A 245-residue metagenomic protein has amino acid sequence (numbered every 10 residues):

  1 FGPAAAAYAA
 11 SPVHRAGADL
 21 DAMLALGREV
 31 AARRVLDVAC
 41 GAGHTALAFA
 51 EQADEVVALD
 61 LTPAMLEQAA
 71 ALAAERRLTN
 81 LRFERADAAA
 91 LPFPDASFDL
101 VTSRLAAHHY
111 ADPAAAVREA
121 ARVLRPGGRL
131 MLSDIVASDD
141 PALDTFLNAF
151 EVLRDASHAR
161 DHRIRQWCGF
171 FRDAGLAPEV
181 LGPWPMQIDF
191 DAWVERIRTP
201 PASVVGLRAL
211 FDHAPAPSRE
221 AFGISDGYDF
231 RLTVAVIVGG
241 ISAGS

Functional and structural regions predicted by a protein language model:
F1-V30, H44-A48, M65-Q68, A192-V194: Conserved class I S-adenosyl-L-methionine
L36-V38, A42-A90: Class I SAM-dependent methyltransferase SAM/SAH-binding core
A42, P113, A177-S245: Conserved Class I S-adenosyl-L-methionine
A89-L100: A short acidic, Gly/Pro-enriched loop at the edge of an enzyme's catalytic core that lines a small-molecule cofactor
D99-A111: A short SAM/SAH-binding and catalytic strip from SAM-dependent methyltransferases
A114-P126: A short glycine-rich, Lys/Arg-flanked "PGG" loop and its adjoining helix->strand segment in the class I
M131-L153: Conserved class I S-adenosyl-L-methionine
R160-A174: Short alpha-helix
